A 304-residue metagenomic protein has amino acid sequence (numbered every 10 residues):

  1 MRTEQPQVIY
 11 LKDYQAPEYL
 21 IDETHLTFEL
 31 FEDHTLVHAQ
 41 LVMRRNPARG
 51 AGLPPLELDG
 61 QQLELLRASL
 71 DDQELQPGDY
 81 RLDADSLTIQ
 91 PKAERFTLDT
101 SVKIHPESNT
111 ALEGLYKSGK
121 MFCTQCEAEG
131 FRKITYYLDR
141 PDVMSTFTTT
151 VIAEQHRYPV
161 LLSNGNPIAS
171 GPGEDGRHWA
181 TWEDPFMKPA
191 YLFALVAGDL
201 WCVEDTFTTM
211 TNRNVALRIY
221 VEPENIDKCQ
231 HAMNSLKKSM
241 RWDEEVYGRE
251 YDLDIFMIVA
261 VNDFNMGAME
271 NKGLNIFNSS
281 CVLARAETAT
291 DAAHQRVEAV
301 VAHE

Functional and structural regions predicted by a protein language model:
M1-L36, Y116-Q125, Y137, P141: N-terminal, polar/Ser/Thr-rich
I21-P54, G130: Extracellular ectodomain segments of secreted/surface proteins
I21-T27, D83-I89, F131-T135, S163-N166: Short structured motifs
T35-V37, D85-L87, K120-F122, P159 (+1 more regions): Hydrophobic residues embedded in beta-strands of well-ordered beta-sheets
H38-M43, G60, P91-T110, F147-Q155 (+2 more regions): Short, hydrophobic/aromatic-enriched beta-strand segments in well-ordered soluble domains
N46-L56, G60-S118, D139, E174-D175: A surface-exposed beta-strand-loop module
P55, S69-A93, T124-I134, E222 (+1 more regions): Aromatic/His-enriched, Gly/Pro-containing loop or helix-boundary segments that lie immediately adjacent to catalytic
C126-E127, L138-A302: Hydrophobic helix-coil surface modules that form long, contiguous segments used for peptide/substrate interaction
